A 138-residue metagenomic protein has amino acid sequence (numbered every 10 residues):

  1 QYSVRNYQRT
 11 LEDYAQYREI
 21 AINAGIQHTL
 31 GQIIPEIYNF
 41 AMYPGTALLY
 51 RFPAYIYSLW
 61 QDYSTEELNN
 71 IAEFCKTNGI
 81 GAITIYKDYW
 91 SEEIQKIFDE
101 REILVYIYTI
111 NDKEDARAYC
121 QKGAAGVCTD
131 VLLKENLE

Functional and structural regions predicted by a protein language model:
Q1-E138: Short loop-to-alpha-helix "cap/lid" segments that border enzyme active sites across diverse enzyme classes
